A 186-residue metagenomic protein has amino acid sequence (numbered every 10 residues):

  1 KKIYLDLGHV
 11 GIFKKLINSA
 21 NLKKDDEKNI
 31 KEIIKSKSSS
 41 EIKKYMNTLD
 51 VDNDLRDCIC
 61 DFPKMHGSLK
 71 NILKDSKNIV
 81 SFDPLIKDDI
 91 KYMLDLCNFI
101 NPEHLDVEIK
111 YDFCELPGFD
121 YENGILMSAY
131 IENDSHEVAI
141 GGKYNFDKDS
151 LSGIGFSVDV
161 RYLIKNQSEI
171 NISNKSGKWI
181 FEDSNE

Functional and structural regions predicted by a protein language model:
K1-K2, G11, M46-E186: Positively charged, Gly/Ser-enriched RNA/tRNA-binding surfaces
K1-K2, N18, K28: Class II aminoacyl-tRNA synthetase-like tRNA-binding/catalytic domains
L5-K15: Short, conserved phosphate-binding/catalytic loop or strand-edge motifs used in phosphoryl-/nucleotidyl-transfer
D6, A20-K23, K35, I86-D89: Short capping loops/turns at secondary-structure boundaries
H9, K37-E41, S68: Short, solvent-exposed helix-helix connector turns and helix-capping sites enriched in acidic/polar residues
K15-A20, E122-N123: Short acidic, glycine/serine/threonine-rich loops at helix termini
N21-M46, V51, I131: Acidic, His- and aromatic-enriched active-site or binding-groove loops in soluble protein domains that engage sugars
